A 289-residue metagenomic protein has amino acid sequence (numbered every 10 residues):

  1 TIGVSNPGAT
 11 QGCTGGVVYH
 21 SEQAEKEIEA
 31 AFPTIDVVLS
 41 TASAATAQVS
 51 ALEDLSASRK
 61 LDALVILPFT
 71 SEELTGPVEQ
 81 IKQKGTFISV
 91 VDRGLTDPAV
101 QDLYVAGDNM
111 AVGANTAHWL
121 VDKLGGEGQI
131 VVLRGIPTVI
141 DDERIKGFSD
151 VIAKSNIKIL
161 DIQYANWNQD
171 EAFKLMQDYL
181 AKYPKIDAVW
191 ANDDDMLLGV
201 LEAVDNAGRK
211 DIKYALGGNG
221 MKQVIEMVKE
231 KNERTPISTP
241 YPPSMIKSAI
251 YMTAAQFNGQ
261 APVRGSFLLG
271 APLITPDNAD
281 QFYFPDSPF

Functional and structural regions predicted by a protein language model:
T1, I140, D150-I152, Y241-F289: Hinge/cleft segment of the Venus flytrap/periplasmic-binding protein
T1-F32, D36-V49, P68-S71, G135-D142 (+3 more regions): Extracytoplasmic "Venus flytrap"
I2, V105-I130, E171-F173, G220-I225 (+1 more regions): Hydrophobic alpha-helical segments within soluble ligand-binding/sensing domains
I2-N6, V37-S40, D62-L67, F87-D92 (+6 more regions): Structural recognition of the beta-strand scaffold that forms the well-ordered cores of secreted hydrolase catalytic
C13-F32, V112-T116, I140-K158, E171 (+3 more regions): Short, solvent-exposed amphipathic alpha-helices that sit in or adjacent to ligand/effector-binding or catalytic
L39-T41, T96-W119, V132-R134, I162 (+1 more regions): Short beta-strand elements at the ligand-binding edges of bilobed clamshell
S50-E53, A57, D62-K82, F148 (+2 more regions): Hydrophobic alpha-helical
L67-A111, Q129, M221-R234, Y283-P285: Flexible loop/hinge segments that line or gate small-molecule binding clefts
